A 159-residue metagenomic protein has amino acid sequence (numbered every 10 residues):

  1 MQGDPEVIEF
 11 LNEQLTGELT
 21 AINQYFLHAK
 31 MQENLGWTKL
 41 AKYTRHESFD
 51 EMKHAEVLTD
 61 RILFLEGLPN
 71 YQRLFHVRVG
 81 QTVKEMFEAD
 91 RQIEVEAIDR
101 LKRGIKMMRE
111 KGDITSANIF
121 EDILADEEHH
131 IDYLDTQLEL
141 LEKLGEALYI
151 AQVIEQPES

Functional and structural regions predicted by a protein language model:
M1-S159: Iron-associated oxidoreductase/ferritin-like identity signal
